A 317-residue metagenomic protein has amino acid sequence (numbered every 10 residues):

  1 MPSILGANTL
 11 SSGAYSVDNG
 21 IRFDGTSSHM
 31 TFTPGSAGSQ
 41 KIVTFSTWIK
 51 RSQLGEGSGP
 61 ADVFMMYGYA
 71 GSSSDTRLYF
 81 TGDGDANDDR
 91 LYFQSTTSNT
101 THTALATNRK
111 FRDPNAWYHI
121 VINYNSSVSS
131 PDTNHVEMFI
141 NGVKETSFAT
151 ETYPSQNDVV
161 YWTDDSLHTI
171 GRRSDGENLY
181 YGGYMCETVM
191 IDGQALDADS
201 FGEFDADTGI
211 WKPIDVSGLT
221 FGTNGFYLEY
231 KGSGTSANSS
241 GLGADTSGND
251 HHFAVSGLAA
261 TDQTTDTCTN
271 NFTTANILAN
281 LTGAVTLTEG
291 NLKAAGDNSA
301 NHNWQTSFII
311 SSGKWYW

Functional and structural regions predicted by a protein language model:
M1-A7, M30, Y230-G283, L287-T288: Short, tryptophan-glycine- and acidic/Ser/Thr-enriched carbohydrate-recognition patches
P2-A195, G209-I210, D215-N238: Extracellular glycan-associated modules
S12-G25, T282-N298: Short carbohydrate-recognition loop motifs
I49-A61, G296-Y316: Secretory/extracellular carbohydrate-interaction modules and structurally similar beta-sandwich "look-alikes"
Q194-E203: Charged, gly/pro-enriched flexible loop segments at helix/strand junctions
A206: Acidic/polar active-site rim loop that often engages polyanionic ligands
